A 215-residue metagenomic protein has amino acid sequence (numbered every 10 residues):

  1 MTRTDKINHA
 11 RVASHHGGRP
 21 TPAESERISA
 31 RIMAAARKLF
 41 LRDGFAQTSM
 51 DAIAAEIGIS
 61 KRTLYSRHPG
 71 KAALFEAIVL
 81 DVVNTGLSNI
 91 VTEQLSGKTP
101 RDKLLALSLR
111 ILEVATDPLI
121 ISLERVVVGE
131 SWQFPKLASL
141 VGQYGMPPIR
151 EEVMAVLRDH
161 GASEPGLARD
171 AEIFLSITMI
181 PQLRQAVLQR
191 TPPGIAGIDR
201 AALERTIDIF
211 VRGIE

Functional and structural regions predicted by a protein language model:
M1-D43, Q47-I59, Y65-A73: Basic, helix-initiating cap at the start of DNA-binding domains
I28, K71, I78, V82 (+6 more regions): Hydrophobic/aromatic residues within well-ordered alpha-helical segments
A34, R101-D117, I121-G129, E172 (+2 more regions): Amphipathic alpha-helical segments that line or abut small-molecule/effector binding pockets and mediate allosteric
E76-L107, A115, V153: Amphipathic alpha-helical linker/stalk segments
D102, E113, S122, P135-A162 (+1 more regions): Amphipathic alpha-helical packing segments from all-alpha helical-bundle domains
L105, M154, L167-M179, R200 (+1 more regions): Short, well-structured alpha-helical segments
A115-Q143, L183-R190: Amphipathic alpha-helical segments used for helix-helix packing
M146-A171, T191-P193, I214-E215: Hydrophobic alpha-helical bundle segments that form small-molecule/ligand-binding pockets
